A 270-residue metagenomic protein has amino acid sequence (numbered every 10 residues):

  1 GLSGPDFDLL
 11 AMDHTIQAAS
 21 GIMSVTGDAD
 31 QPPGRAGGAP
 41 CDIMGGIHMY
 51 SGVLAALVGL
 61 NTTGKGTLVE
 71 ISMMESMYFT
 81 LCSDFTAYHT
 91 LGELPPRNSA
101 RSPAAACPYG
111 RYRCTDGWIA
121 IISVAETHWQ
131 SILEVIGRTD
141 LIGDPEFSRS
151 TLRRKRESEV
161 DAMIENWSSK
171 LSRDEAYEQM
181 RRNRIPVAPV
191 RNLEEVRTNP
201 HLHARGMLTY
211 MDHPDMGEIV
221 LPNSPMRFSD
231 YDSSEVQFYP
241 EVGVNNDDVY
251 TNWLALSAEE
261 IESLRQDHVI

Functional and structural regions predicted by a protein language model:
G1-I119, S123-V124: Active-site-adjacent "lid/gating" segments in soluble enzymes
M49-A56, S131-V135, M163, V249: Alpha-helical scaffold segments in soluble metabolic enzymes
G66-M74, Q179, I261-R265: Beta-strand segments within the central parallel beta-sheet cores of soluble alpha/beta enzyme folds
A100-S102, C107-N183, V187: Aromatic-enriched alpha-helical interface/lid elements that frame and gate functional surfaces
S148, M216-S263: Flexible, small-/acidic-enriched active-site or ligand-binding loops
R182-V236: A glycine-rich dinucleotide-binding beta-alpha-beta segment and adjacent secondary-structure elements that constitute
T198, E259-I270: Amphipathic terminal alpha-helices
